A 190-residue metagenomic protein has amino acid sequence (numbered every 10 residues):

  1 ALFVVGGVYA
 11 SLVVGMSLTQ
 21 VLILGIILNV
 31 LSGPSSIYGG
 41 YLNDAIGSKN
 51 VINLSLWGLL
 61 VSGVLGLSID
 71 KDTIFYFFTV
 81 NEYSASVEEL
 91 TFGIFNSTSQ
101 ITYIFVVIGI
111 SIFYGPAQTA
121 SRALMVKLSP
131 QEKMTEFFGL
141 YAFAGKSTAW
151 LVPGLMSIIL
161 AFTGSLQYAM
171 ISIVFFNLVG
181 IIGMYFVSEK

Functional and structural regions predicted by a protein language model:
V4-V21: Short amphipathic helix-loop junctions that connect adjacent transmembrane helices in Major Facilitator Superfamily/SLC
L18-T19, Q131-Y141: Loop-to-transmembrane helix entry/capping segments in MFS-fold secondary transporters and related SLC/MFSD carriers
P34-S48, I69-D70, I74, L160: Helix-to-loop junctions at the C-terminal end of transmembrane segments in multipass secondary transporters
D44-L59: Cytoplasmic membrane-interface "Motif A"-like loop-to-helix N-cap segments of 12-TM Major Facilitator Superfamily
W57-N96: C-terminal ends and interior cores of transmembrane alpha-helices in multi-pass membrane transporters/permeases
I69, I171-K190: Multi-pass alpha-helical transporter architecture, strongest for 12-TM Major Facilitator/SLC carriers used
V87-L90, I94-T98, I158-N177: A membrane-interface helix-boundary motif in multi-pass transporters
P116-P130: Intracellular juxtamembrane helix-capping segments at the cytosolic ends of symmetry-related transmembrane helices
